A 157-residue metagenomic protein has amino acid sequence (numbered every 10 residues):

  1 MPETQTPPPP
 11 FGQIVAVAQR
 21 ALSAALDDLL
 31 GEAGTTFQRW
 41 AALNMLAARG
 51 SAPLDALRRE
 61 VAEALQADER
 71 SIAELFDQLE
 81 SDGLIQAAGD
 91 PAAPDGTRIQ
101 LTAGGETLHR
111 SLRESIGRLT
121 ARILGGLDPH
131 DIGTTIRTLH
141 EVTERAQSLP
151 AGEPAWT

Functional and structural regions predicted by a protein language model:
M1-A33, F37: N-terminal leader segment of winged-helix/HTH proteins
M1-P9, G96-T102, A155-T157: Membrane-interacting alpha-helical segments
M1-T4, A52-A56, H130-T157: C-terminal regulatory/oligomerization modules of transcriptional regulators
T6, Q13, F37, A52 (+7 more regions): Residues at secondary-structure transition points
A25-I72, F76: N-terminal helix-turn-helix DNA-binding core of bacterial DNA-binding proteins
D77-R137: Charged, amphipathic alpha-helical coiled-coil/dimerization segments
